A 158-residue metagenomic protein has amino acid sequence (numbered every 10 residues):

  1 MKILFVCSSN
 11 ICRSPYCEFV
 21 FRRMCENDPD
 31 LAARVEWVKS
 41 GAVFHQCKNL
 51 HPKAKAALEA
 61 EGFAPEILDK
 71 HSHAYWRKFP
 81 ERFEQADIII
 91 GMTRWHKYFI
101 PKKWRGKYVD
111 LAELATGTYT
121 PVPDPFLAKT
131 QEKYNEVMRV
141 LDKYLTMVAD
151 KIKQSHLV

Functional and structural regions predicted by a protein language model:
M1-V158: Short polar/charged helix/loop
